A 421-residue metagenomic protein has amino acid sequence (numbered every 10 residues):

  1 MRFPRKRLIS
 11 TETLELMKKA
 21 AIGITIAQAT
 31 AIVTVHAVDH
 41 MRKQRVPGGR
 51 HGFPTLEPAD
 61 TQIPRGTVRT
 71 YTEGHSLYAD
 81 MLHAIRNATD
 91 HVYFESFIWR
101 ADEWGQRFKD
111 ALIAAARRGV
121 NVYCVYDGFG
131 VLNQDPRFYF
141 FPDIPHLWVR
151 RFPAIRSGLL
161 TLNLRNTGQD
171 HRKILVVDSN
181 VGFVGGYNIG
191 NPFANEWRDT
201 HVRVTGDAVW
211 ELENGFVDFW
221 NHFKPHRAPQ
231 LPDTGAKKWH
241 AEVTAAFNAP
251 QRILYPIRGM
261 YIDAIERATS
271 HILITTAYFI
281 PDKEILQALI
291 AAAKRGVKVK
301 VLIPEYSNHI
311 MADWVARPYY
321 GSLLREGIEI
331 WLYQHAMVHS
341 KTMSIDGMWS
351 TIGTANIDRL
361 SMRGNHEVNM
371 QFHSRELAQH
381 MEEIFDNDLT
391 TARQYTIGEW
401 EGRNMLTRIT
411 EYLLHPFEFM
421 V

Functional and structural regions predicted by a protein language model:
R2-R150, R156-V421: Charged, low-complexity intrinsically disordered terminal segments
